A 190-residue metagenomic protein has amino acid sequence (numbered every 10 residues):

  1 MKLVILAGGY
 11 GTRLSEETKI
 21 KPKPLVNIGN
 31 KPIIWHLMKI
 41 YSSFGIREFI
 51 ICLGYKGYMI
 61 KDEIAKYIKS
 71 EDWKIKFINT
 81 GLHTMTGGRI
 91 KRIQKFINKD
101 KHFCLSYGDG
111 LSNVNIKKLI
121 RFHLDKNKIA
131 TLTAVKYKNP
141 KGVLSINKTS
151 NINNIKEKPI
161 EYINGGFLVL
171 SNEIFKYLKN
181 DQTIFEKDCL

Functional and structural regions predicted by a protein language model:
K2-I5, R13, N27, K31-Y107 (+2 more regions): Conserved N-terminal catalytic core of the sugar/cofactor nucleotidyltransferase
G9, D109, N115: Acidic active-site catalytic centers that drive phospho-/nucleotidyl reactions and related ester hydrolyses
Y10, K21, K56: A generic "binding-loop/recognition-motif" signal
E16-K19: Conserved catalytic-core motifs of eukaryotic protein kinase domains, centered on the activation segment
L25, L144-I146, L190: A structural signal for short hydrophobic beta-strand segments in well-ordered beta-sheet cores
I34, I60, I93, D109 (+4 more regions): Residue-level signal for inorganic ion chemistry
K101-C104, L111, K117-L124, Y137-N139 (+1 more regions): Catalytic-core segments of class I nucleotidyltransferases/pyrophosphorylases that form NMP-activated intermediates
K126-K136: A short, conserved acidic/glycine-rich loop-to-beta-strand motif that forms the donor nucleotide-sugar/metal
